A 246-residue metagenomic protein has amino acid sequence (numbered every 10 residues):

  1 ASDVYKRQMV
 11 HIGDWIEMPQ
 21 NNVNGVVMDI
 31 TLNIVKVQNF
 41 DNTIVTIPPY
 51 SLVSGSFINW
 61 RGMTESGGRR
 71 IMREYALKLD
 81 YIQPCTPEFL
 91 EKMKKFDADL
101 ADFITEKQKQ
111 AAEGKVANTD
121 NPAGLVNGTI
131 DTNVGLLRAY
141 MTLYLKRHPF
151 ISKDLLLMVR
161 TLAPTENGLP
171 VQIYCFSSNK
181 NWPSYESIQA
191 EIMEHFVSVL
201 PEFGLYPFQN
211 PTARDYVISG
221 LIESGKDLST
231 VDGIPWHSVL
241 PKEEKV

Functional and structural regions predicted by a protein language model:
A1-Y5: Short, small-residue-biased leader/transition segments that mark boundaries at the very start of proteins
K6-D120: Soluble accessory domains appended to multi-pass membrane transport proteins
K95-V246: Long, non-transmembrane cytosolic or organellar matrix-exposed soluble domains/tails of integral membrane proteins
